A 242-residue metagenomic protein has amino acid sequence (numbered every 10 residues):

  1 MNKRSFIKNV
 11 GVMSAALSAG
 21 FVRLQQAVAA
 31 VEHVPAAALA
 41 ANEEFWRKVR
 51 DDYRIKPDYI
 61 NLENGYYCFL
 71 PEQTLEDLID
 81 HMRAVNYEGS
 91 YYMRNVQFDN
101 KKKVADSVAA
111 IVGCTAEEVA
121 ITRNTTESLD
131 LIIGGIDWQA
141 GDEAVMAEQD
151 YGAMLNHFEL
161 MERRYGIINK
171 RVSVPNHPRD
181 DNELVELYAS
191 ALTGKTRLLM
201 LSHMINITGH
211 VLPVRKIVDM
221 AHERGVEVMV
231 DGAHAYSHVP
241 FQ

Functional and structural regions predicted by a protein language model:
N2-Q242: Pyridoxal 5′-phosphate
